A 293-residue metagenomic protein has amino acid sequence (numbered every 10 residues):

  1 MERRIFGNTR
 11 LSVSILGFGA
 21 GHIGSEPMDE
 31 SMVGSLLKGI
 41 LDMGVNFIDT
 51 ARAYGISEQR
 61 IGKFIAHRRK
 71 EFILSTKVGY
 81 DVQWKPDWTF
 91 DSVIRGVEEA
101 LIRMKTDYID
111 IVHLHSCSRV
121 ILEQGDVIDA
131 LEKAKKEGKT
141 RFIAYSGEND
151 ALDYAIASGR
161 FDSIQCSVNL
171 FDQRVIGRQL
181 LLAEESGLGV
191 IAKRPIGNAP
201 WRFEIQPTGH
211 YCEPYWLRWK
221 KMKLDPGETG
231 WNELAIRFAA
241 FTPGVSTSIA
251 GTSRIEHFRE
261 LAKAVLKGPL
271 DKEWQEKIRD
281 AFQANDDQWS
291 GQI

Functional and structural regions predicted by a protein language model:
M1-F72: N-terminal binding-site loop/beta-alpha segment at the start of enzyme catalytic domains that lines or forms
F6, F18, I48, I61 (+10 more regions): Conserved, mostly hydrophobic/aromatic
V13-G17, N46-F47, E71-K77, Y108-H113 (+4 more regions): Structural preference for beta-strand elements that scaffold enzyme active sites
G19-S31, V78-I94, K220-P226: Active-site mouth loops of central-metabolism enzymes
P27, K38, D42, Y80-R174 (+2 more regions): Glycine/proline-rich, positively charged, aromatic-decorated active-site loop/lid region on the catalytic face
L41, V45-D49, S158, R178-I293: Structured C-terminal cap/extension of enzyme domains
E58-V78, D129-G138: Alpha-helix-loop-beta-strand connector modules within alpha/beta enzyme cores
E71-L74, F161-N169, G268-Q275: Short hydrophobic/aromatic-enriched beta-strand-loop microsegments
